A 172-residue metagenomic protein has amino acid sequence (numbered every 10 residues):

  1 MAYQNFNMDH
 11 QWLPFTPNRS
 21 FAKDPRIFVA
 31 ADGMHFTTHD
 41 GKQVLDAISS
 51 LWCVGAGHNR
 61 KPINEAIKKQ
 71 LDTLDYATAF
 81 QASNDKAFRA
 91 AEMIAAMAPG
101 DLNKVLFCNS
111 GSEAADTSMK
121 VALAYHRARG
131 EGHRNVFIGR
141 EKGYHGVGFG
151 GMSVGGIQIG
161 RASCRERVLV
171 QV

Functional and structural regions predicted by a protein language model:
M1-H35, A82, A87: Active-site-adjacent loop/helix segments that line or gate small-molecule/cofactor pockets in enzymes
A2-M8, D72-L106: Cysteine/selenocysteine-centered motifs that mediate thiol-based redox chemistry or coordinate metal-sulfur cofactors
P14-F15, R19, A47-K61: Glycine-rich phosphate/pyrophosphate-binding beta-alpha loops
I27-T37, C53-K69, F80-E92: A structural motif shared across PLP-dependent enzymes of the aminotransferase-like
D32, A47-I48, R140: A secondary-structure boundary/capping signal
E92-R167: PLP-dependent aspartate aminotransferase-fold enzymes
L169-V172: Cysteine-centered metal-binding/redox modules
